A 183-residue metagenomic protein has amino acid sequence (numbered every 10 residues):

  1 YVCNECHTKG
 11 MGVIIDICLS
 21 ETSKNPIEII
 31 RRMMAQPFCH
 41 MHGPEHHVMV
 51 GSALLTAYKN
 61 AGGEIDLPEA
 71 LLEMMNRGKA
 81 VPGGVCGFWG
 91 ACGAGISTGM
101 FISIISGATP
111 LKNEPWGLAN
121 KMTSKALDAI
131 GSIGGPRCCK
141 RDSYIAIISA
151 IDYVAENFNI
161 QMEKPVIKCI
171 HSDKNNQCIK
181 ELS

Functional and structural regions predicted by a protein language model:
Y1-C6: Cysteine-rich micro-motifs
H7-I15, G99-I105: Iron-sulfur (Fe-S) cluster-binding segments and ferredoxin-like electron-carrier domains, especially [2Fe-2S]
G12, P37-M41, E45, A61 (+1 more regions): Helix-termini ("caps") and immediately adjacent flexible loops/tails, especially at membrane-solvent interfaces
C18-G51: Polybasic, low-complexity association/targeting segments
S20, P44, V48-E64, P68-N120: Conserved mixed alpha/beta catalytic, RNA-binding, or beta-rich assembly cores of soluble enzyme, regulatory
R32-P44, K79-G90, I130-R137: A short glycine/serine-rich beta->alpha loop
M74-G87, A119-G134, K168-C178: Short, mixed-charge aromatic SLiMs
K112-A155: A structural-propensity feature for long, helix-poor, extended segments
